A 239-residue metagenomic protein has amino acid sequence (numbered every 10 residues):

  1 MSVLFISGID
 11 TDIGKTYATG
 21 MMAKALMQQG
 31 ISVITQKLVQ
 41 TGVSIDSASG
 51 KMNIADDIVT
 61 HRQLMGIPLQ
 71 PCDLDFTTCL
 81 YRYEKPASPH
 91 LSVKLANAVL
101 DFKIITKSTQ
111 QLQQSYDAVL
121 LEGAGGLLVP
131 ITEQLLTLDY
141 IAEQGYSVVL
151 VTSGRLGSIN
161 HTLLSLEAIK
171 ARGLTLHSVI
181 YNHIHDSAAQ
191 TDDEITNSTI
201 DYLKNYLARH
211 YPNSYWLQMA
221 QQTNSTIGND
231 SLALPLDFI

Functional and structural regions predicted by a protein language model:
M1-I6, S32: Extreme N-terminal starter segment of soluble prokaryotic enzymes
F5-T19: Glycine-rich phosphate-binding P-loop
D12, Q111, A118, G123-A208: Conserved catalytic-core segment of NTP-binding enzymes
Y17-N97, Q110: N-terminal phosphate/diphosphate-binding loop that engages ATP/GTP or pyrophosphate donors across diverse enzyme folds
T35-L38, D75-T77, V119-L121, L150 (+1 more regions): General beta-strand structural signal in soluble alpha/beta enzymes
P86-I131: Phosphate-binding/switch loop-helix module in NTP-utilizing enzymes
A87, K204-G228: Beta-strand-loop-alpha "switch" segments that mediate conformational coupling across diverse proteins
L232-I239: Charged, alpha-helix-forming regions
